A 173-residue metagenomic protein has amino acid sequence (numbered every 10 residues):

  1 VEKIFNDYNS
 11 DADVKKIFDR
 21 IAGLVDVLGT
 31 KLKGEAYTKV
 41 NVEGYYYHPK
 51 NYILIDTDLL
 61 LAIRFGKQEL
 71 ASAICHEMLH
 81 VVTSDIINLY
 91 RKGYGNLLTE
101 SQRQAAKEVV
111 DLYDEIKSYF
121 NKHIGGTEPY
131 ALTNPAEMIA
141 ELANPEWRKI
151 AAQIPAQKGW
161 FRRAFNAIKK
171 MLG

Functional and structural regions predicted by a protein language model:
V1-G173: Active-site-flanking segments in enzyme catalytic domains
